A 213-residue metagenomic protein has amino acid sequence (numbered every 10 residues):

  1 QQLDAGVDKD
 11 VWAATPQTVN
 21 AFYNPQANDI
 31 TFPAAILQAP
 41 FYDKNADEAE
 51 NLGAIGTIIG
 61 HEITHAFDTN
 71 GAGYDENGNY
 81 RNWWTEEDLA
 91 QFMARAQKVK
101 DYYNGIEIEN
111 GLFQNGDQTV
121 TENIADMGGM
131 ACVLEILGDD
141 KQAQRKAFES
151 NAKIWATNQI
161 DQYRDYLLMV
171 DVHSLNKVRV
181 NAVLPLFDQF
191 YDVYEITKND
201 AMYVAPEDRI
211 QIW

Functional and structural regions predicted by a protein language model:
Q1-A54, H65-W213: Zinc-dependent metallohydrolase catalytic domains
I58: P-loop NTPase nucleotide-binding module
